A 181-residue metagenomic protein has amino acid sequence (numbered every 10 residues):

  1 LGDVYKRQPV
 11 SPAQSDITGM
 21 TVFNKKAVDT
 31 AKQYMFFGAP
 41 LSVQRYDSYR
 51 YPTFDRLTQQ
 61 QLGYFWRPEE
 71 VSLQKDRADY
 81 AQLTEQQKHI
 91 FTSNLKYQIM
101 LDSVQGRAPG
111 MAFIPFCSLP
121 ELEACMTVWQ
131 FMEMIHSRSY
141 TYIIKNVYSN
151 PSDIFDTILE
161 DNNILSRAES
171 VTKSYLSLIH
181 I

Functional and structural regions predicted by a protein language model:
L1-Q8, I181: Short, small-residue-biased leader/transition segments that mark boundaries at the very start of proteins
D3, R56, Q60, Y64 (+5 more regions): Charged/polar, solvent-exposed surface patches and flexible loops
K6-Q74, L83, Q87, S118-A124: Extreme N-terminal leader/anchor segments
Q8, E85-P115, M132-R138: Alpha-helical bundle segments that constitute or directly flank the non-heme di-iron/ferroxidase center
E69-Q82, G106-A108, E169-L178: Active-site-adjacent bridging/hinge elements
M111-S177: Long, hydrophobic, well-ordered secondary-structure blocks that form the structural core and pocket-lining surfaces
